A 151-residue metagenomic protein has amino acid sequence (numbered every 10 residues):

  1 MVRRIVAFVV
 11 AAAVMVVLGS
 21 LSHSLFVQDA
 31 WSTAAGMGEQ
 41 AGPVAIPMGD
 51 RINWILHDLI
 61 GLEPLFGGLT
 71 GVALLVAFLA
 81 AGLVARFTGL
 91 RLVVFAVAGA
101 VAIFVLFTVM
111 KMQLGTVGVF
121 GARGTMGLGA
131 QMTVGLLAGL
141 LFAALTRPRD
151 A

Functional and structural regions predicted by a protein language model:
M1-A151: Juxtamembrane/disordered regions of integral membrane proteins
